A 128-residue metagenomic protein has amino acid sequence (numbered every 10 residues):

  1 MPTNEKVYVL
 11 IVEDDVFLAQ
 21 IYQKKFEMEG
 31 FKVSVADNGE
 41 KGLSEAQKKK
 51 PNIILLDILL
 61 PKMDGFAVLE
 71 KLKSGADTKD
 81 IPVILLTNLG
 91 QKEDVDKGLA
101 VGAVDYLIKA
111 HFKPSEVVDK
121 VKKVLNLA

Functional and structural regions predicted by a protein language model:
E13: Conserved acidic carboxylate
V16-S34: Two-component/phosphorelay signaling modules centered on CheY-like receiver
A19, P61, E70, K79 (+1 more regions): The feature encodes the CheY-like receiver
K32, I58-L59, K73, I84-L85: The short loop immediately C-terminal to the conserved phospho-acceptor aspartate in CheY-like receiver
K49-L55, L60: Active-site beta3 strand of CheY-like receiver
